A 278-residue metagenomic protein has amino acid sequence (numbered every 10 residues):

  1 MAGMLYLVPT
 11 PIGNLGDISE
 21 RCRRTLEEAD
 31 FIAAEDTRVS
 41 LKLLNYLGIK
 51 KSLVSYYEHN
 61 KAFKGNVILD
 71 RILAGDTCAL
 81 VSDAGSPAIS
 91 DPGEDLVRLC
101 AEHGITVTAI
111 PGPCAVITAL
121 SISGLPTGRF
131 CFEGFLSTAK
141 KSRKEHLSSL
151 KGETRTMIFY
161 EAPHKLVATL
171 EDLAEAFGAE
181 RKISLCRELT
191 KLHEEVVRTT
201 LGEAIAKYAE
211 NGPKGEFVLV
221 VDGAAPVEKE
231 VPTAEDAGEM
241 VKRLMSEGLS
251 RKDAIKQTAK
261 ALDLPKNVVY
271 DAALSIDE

Functional and structural regions predicted by a protein language model:
M1-E58: Glycine-rich, flexible N-terminal cofactor/catalytic loop recognition
A2, T77, T156, P163-E278: A contiguous loop/helix-start segment that scaffolds small-molecule binding in enzyme catalytic cores
I12-G13, D83-P87, P163-K165, A224-P226: Short glycine-rich anion-binding loops that position phosphate/pyrophosphate groups of nucleotides and phosphorylated
L26-I32, G104-T108, T156-M157: Short active-site oxyanion
A34, V107-G112, F159, L185: General beta-strand structural signal in soluble alpha/beta enzymes
S55-F63, L136-K140: Conserved helicase motor
P92-E94, R251: Glycine-centered tight-turn and secondary-structure capping sites
D95-E153: Class I SAM-dependent methyltransferase SAM-binding "motif I" and its flanking Rossmann-like core
